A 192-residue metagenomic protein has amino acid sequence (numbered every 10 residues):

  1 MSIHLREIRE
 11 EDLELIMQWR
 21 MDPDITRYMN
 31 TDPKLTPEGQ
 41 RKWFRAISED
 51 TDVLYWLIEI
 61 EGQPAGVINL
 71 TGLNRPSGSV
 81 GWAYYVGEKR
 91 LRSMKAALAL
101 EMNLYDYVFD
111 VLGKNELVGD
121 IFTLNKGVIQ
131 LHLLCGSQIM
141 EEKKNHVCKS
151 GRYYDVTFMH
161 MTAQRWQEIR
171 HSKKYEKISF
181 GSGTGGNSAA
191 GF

Functional and structural regions predicted by a protein language model:
M1-H4, I8-L15, D22, E61-F192: Acyl-donor (CoA/ACP) binding surface of acyl/acetyltransferases
E10-M17, P37, R41, R45: An amphipathic alpha-helix signature
L13, D24-I25, D52-V53: Generic structural signal for secondary-structure transition and capping sites
R20, M29, I47-S48: Hydrophobic residues in alpha-helical segments
D24-K42: Conserved GNAT-fold acetyl-CoA-binding loop/helix
R27-M29, W56, I169-R170: Short, hydrophobic secondary-structure boundary micro-motifs
R45-L57, G66: A short helix-loop-beta-strand connector motif used in the catalytic cores of GNAT acetyltransferases and, in some
